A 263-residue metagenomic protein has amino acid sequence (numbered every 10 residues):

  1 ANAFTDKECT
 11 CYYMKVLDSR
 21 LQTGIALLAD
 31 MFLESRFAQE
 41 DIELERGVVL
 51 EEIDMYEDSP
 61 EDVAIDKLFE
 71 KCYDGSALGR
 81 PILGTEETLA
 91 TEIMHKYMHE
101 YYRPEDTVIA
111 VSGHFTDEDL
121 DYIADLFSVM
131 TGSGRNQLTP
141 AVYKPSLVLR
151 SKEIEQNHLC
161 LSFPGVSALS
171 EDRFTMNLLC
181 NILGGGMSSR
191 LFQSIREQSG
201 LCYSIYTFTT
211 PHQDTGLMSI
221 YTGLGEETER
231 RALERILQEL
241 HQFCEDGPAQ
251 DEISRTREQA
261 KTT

Functional and structural regions predicted by a protein language model:
A1-G134, L138, S167, E197-T263: Charge-rich, well-structured scaffold segments of protease-associated domains
R135-R190: His/Glu-based metal-binding/catalytic segments typifying zinc-dependent metallopeptidases
R190-Q198: Short amphipathic alpha-helix segments
